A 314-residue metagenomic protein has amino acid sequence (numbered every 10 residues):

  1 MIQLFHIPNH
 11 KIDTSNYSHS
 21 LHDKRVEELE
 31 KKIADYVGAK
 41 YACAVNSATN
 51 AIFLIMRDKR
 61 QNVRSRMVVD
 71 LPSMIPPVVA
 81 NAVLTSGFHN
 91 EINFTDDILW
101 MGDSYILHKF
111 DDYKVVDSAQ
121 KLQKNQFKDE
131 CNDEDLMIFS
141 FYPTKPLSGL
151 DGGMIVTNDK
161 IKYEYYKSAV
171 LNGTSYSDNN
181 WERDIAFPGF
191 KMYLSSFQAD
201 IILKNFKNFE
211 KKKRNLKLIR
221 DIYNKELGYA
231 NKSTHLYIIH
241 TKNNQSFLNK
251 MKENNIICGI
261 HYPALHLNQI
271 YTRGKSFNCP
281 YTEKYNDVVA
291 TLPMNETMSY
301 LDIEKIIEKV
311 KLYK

Functional and structural regions predicted by a protein language model:
M1-R64, S86, G102, Y193 (+4 more regions): Conserved PLP-binding active-site segment in aminotransferase class I/II-type PLP enzymes
S15, L122-F127, D133-L236, H240 (+1 more regions): Active-site region of PLP-dependent enzymes
I33, A51, V69, G87 (+11 more regions): Generic structural signal for small/hydrophobic residues in well-ordered secondary structure, especially within
N46, T234-T241, G259-P263, T291-P293: Short beta-strand segments
R57-S118, L122-N125: PLP-dependent aminotransferase-like
A80-N81, T157, I239-N243, M294: Short beta-strand-to-loop capping motifs
K114-V116, M137, C258, L292: Hydrophobic faces of well-ordered beta-strands that scaffold small-molecule active sites in alpha/beta enzyme cores
S175-W181, S246-A290: Conserved PLP cofactor-binding pocket of PLP-dependent enzymes
